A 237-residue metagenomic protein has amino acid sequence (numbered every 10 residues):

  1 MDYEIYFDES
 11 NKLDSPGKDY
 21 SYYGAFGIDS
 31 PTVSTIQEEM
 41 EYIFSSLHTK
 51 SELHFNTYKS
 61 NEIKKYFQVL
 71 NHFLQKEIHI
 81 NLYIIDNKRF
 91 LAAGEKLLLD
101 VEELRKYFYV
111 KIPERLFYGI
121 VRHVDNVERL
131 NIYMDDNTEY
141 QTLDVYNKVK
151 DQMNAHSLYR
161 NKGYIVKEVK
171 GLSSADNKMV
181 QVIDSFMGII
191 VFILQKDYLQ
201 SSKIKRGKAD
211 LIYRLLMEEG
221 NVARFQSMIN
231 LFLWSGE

Functional and structural regions predicted by a protein language model:
M1-E237: Phosphate-ester processing/binding pockets and catalytic centers
